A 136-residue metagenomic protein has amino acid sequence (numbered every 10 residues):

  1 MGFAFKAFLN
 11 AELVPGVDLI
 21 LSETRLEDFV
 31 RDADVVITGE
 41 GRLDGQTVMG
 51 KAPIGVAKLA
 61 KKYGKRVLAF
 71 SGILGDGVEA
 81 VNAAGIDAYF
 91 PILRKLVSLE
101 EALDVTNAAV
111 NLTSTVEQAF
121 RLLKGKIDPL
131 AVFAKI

Functional and structural regions predicted by a protein language model:
M1-I136: N-terminal loops that bind phosphate or other acidic moieties and the adjacent beta-alpha structural core
